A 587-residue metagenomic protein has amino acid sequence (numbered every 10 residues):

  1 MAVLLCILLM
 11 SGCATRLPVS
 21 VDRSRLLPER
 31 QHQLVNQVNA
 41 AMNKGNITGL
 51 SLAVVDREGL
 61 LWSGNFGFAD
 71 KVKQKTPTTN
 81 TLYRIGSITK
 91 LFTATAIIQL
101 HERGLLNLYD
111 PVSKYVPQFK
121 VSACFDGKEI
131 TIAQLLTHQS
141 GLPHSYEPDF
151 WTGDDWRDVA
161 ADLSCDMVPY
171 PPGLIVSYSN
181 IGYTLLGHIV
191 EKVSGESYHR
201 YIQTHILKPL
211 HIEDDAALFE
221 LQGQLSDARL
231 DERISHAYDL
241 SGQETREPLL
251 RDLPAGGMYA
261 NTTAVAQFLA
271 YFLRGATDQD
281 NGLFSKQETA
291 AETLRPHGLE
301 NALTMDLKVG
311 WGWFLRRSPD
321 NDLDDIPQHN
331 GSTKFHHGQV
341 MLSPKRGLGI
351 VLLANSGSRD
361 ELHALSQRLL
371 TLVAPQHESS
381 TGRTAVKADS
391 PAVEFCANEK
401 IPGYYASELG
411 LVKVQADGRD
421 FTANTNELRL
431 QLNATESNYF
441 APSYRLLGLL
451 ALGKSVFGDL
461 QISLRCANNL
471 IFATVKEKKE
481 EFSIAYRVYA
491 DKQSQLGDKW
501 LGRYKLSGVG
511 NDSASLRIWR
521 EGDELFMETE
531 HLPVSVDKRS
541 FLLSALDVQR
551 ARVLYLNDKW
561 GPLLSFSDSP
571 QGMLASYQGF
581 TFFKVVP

Functional and structural regions predicted by a protein language model:
A2-S11: Bacterial N-terminal signal peptides
G12, Q367-P587: Peripheral terminal and inter-domain segments
A14-R23: Bacterial Sec signal peptide processing site at the extreme N-terminus
R25-Y83, L105-N107, K114, K120-S122 (+1 more regions): Short, conserved catalytic-motif segment at the N-terminal edge
H32-V38, L52, E58, L82-P111 (+2 more regions): Active-site SXXK
N46-G49, K334-H337, G410: Short, small/polar residue-rich loop motifs at catalytic or cofactor-binding pockets
D70, A123-V340: Short, surface-exposed loop or secondary-structure junction motifs that flank catalytic or metal-binding residues
Q339-N355, I471-F472, S576-Y577: Short, well-ordered beta-strand elements
